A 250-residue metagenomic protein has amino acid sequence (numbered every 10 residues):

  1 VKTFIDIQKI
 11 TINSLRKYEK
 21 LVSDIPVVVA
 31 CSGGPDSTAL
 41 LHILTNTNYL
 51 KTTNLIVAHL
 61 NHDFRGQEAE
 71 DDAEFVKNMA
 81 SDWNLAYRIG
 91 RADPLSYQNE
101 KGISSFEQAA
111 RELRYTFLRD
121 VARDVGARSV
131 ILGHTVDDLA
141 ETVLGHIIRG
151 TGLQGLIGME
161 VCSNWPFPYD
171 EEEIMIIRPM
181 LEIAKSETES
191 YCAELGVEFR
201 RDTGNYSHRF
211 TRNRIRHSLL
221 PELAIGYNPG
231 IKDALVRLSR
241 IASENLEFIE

Functional and structural regions predicted by a protein language model:
V1-S218: Core alpha/beta nucleotide-donor-binding catalytic domains of modification enzymes
W165, E173-I174, F210-E250: ATP/NTP-dependent adenylation/nucleotidyl-transfer catalytic domains that generate, transfer, or process NMP-activated
